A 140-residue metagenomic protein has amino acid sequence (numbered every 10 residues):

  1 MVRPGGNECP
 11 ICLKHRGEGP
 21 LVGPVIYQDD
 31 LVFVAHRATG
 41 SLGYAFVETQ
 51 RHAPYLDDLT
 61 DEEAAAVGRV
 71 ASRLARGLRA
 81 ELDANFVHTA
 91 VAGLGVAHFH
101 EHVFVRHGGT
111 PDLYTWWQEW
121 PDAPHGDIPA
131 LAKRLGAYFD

Functional and structural regions predicted by a protein language model:
M1-D140: HIT superfamily nucleotide-processing domains
